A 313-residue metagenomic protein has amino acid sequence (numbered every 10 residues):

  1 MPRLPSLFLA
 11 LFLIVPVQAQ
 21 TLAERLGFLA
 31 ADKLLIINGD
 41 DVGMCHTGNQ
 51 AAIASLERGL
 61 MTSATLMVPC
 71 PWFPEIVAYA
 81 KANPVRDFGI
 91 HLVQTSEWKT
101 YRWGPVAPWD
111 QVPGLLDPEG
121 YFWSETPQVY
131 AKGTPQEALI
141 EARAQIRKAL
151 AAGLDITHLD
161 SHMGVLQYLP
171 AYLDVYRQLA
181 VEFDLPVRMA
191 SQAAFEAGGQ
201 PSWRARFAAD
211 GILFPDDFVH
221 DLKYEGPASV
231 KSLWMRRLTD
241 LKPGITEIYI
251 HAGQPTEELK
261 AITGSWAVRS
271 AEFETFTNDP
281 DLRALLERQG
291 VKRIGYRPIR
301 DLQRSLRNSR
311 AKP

Functional and structural regions predicted by a protein language model:
P5-P16: Bacterial N-terminal signal peptides
V17-I36: N-terminal pre-catalytic segment of deacetylase/amide-hydrolase enzymes
R25-G27, A52-R58, E75-D87, G104-D117 (+3 more regions): Acidic (Asp/Glu)-rich catalytic clusters
L34-I36, M61-T65, V85-H91, I156-D160 (+3 more regions): Structural preference for beta-strand elements that scaffold enzyme active sites
T47-P71: A short alpha/beta connector and helix-capping loop motif
W103-V129, G264-A267: Active-site gating loops and adjacent loop-to-helix segments of metal-dependent hydrolytic enzymes
P135-I212, Y224-S229, T239: Catalytic domains of cell-wall/extracellular-matrix polysaccharide-remodeling enzymes, centered on de-N-acetylation
V187-A190, I262-P313: C-terminal domain-boundary segment and adjacent tail
